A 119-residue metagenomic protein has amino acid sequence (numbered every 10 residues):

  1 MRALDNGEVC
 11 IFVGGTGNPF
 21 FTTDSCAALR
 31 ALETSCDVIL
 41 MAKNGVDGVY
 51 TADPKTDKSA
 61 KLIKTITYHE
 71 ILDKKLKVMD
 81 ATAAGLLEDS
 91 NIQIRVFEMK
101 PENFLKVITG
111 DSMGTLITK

Functional and structural regions predicted by a protein language model:
M1-K119: C-terminal catalytic "cap/lid" subdomain
